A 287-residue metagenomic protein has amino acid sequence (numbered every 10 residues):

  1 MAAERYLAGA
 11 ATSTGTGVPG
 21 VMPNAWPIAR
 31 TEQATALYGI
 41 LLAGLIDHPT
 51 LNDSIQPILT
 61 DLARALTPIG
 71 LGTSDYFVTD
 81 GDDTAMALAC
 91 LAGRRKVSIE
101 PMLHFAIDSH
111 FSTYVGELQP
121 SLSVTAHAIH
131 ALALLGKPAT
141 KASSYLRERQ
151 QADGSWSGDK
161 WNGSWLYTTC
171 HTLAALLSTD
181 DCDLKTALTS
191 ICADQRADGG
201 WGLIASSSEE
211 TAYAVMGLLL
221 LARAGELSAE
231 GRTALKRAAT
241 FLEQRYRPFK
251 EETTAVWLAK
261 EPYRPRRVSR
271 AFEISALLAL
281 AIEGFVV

Functional and structural regions predicted by a protein language model:
M1-V287: Preference for long, amphipathic alpha-helical scaffolds in soluble/luminal domains and all-alpha bundles
